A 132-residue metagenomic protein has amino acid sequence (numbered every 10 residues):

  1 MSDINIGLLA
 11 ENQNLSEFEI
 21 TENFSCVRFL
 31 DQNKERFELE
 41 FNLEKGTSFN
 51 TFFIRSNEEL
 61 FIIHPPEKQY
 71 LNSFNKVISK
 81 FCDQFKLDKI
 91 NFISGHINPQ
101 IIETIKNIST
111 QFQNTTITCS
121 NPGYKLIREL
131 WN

Functional and structural regions predicted by a protein language model:
D3-I4, E38-N42, I93-H96: Short, flexible loop segments at the rims of nucleotide/cofactor-binding pockets, characterized by
D3-I6, F18-E22, F112-N132: Metallo-beta-lactamase
L9-E11: N-terminal, charge-rich interaction modules
N14: Catalytic loop of the DD-peptidase/beta-lactamase superfamily, centered on the K-T-G motif and neighboring
E17-C82: Conserved beta-strand hairpin/beta-sheet module of binuclear metal-dependent hydrolase folds, prominently
K68-C119: Active-site metal-binding motif and surrounding structural segment of the metallo-beta-lactamase
